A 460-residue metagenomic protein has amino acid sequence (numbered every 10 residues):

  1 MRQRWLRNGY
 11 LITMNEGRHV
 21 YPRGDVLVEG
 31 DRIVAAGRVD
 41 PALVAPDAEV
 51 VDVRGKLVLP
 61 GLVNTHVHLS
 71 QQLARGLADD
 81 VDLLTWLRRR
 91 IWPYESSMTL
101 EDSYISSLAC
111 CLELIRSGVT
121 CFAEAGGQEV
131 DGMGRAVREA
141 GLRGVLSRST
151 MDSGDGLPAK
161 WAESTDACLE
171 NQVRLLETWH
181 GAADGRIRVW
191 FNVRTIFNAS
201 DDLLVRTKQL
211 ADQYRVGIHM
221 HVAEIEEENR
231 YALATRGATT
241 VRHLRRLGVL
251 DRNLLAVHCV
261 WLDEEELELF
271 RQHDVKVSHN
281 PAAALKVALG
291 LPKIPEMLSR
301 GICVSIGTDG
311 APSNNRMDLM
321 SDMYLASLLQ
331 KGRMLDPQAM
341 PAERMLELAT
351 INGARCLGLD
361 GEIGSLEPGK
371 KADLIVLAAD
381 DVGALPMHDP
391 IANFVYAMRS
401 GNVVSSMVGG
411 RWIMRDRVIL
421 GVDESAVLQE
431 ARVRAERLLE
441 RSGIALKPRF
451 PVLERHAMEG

Functional and structural regions predicted by a protein language model:
M1-G24, V28-E29, V34, V39 (+2 more regions): Active-site microenvironment of metallo-dependent hydrolases
R2-R7, L43-R89, L108, L112-R116: Replace "His-x-His-based motif
G9, V26, D31, G55 (+15 more regions): Divalent metal-coordination and catalytic microenvironments
L73-I105, L112, V145-D166, E226-N253 (+2 more regions): Active-site gating loops and adjacent loop-to-helix segments of metal-dependent hydrolytic enzymes
R75-L142, C168-D184, R432-G443: Alpha-helical scaffold segments that flank or form the walls of functional sites
A123-G127, W190-R206, L285-K286, C356-G358: Active-site glycine- and acidic-residue-rich loops that bind and position anionic ligands or nucleotide-like cofactors
R135-V260, E265: Metal-coordinating catalytic core of metallo-dependent amide/deamination hydrolases
R246-N253, P295-D381, A397: His/Asp/Glu-enriched, well-ordered alpha-helical/loop segment that forms or immediately abuts the divalent-metal
